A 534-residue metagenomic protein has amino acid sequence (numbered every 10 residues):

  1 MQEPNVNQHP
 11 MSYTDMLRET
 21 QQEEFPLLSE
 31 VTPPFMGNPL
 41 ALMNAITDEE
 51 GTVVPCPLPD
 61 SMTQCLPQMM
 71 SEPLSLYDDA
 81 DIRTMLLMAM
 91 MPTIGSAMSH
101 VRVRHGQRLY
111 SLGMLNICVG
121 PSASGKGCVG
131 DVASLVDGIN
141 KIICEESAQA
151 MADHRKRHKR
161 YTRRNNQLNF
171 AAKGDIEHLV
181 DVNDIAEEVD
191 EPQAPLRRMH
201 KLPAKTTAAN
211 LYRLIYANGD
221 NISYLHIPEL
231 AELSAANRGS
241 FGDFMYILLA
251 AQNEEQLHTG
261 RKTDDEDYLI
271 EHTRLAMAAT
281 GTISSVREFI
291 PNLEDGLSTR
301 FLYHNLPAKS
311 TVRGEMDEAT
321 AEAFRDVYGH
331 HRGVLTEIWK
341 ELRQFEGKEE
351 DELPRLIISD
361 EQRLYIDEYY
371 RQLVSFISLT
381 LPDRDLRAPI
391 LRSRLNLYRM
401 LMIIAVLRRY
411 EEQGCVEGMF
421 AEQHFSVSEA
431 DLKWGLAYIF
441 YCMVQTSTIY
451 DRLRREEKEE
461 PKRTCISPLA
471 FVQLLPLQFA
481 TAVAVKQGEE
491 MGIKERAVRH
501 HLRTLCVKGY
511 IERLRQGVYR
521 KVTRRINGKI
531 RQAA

Functional and structural regions predicted by a protein language model:
M1-E24: N-terminal acidic, proline/glycine-rich, low-complexity intrinsically disordered segments
L17-A534: Phosphate-handling catalytic cores of nucleic-acid transaction enzymes
